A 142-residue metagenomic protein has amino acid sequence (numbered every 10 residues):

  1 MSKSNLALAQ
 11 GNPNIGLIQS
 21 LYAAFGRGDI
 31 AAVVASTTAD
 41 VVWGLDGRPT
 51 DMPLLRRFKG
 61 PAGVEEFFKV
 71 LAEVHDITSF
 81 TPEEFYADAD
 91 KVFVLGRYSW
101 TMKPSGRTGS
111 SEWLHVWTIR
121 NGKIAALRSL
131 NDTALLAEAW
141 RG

Functional and structural regions predicted by a protein language model:
M1-A39, R141-G142: Short, low-complexity N-terminal intrinsically disordered segments enriched in polar/charged residues
M1-G11, E65-G142: A beta-strand edge to alpha-helix "cap/lid" segment located at domain peripheries
N14-L17, G60, D132: Alpha-helical structural motif
I18, Y22-F25, T37, L45 (+3 more regions): Hydrophobic alpha-helical core bundles mediating ligand binding, dimerization, or RNAP-core interactions
S20-A23, L54, A126: Short, flexible active-site loop motifs that bind/organize anionic cofactors or intermediates
A24, R56, M102: Short glycine- and Lys/Arg-enriched binding-loop motifs that mark or flank ligand-binding interfaces
R27, K59, S105: Short glycine-rich loop/turn motifs that provide flexible caps or phosphate-binding loops at active sites
A32, T38-A89: A solvent-exposed, acidic/Ser-Thr-rich amphipathic alpha-helical stretch
